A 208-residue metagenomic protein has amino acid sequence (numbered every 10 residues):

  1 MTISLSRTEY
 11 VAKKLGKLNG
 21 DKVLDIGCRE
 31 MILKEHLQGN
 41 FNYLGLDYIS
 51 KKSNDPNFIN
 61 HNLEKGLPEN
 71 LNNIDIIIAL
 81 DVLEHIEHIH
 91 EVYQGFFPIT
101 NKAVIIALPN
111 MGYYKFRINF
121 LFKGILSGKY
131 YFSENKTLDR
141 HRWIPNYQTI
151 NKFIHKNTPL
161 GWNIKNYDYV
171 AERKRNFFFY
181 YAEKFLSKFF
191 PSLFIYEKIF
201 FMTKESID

Functional and structural regions predicted by a protein language model:
M1, A79-V82, R140: Short, flexible active-site loop motifs that bind/organize anionic cofactors or intermediates
M1-L15: Class I SAM-dependent methyltransferase Rossmann-like catalytic core, especially the SAM/SAH-binding loop
M1-S4, I26, F179: Intrinsic-disorder-associated interaction segments
S4-T8, H85, W143: A conditional alpha-helix N-cap/helix-loop micro-motif detector
A12-G16, D21-F116, I150, I195-K204: Conserved SAM-binding loop
E87-I207: S-adenosyl-L-methionine-dependent methyltransferase catalytic module, highlighting the catalytic core
